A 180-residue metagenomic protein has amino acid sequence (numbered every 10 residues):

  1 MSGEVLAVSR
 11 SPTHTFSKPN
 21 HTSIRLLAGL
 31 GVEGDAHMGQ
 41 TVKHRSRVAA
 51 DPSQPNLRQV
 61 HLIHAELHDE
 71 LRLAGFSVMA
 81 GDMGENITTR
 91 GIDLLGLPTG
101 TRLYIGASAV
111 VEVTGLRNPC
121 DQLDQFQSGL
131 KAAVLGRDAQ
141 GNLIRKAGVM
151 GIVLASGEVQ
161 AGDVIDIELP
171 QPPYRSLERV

Functional and structural regions predicted by a protein language model:
M1-V180: Metal-cofactor-dependent catalytic cores
